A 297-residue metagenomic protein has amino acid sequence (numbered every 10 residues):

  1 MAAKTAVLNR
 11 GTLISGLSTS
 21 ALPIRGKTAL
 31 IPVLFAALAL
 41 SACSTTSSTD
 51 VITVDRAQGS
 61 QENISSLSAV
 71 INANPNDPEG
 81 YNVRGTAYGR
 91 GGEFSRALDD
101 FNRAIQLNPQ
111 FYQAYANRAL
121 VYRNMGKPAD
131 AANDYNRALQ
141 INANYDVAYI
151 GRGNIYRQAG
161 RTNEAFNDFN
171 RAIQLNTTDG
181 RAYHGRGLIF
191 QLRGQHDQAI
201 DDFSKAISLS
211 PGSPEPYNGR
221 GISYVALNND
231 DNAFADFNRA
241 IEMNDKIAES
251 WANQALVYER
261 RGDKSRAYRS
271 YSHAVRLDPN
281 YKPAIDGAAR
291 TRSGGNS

Functional and structural regions predicted by a protein language model:
M1-C43: Sec-dependent bacterial lipoprotein signal peptides
A2, L30, L34, A39-S95 (+3 more regions): N-terminal leader/linker segments that initiate helical-solenoid repeat arrays
A2, T45-I52, Q58, W251-A252 (+1 more regions): Terminal, low-structured helical/coil segments at or just beyond the last alpha-helical repeat
A57-S66, G92-R103, N124-R137, A159-R171 (+5 more regions): Structural signature of tandem alpha-helical TPR/SEL1-like repeats, specifically the intra-repeat loop/turn
P78-E79, Y112-Q113, D146-V147, G180-R181 (+4 more regions): Helix-start (N-cap) detector for alpha-helical repeat units in TPR-like alpha-solenoids, especially tetratricopeptide
